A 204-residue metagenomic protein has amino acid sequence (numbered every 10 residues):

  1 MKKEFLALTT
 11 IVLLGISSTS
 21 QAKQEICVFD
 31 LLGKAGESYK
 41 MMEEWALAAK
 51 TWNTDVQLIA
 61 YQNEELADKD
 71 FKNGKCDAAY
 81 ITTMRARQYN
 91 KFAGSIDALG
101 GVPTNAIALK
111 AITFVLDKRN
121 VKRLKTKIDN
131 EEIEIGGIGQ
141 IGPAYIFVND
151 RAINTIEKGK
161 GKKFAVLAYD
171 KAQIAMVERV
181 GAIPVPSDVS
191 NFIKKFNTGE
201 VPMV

Functional and structural regions predicted by a protein language model:
M1-A7: Bacterial N-terminal signal peptides that target proteins for export
T9-G15: Bacterial N-terminal signal peptides
S20-F29, K50-T54, R151-K163, N197: Immediate post-signal peptide segment of exported/extracytoplasmic ligand-binding proteins
K23-E43: Extracytoplasmic "Venus flytrap"
A46-L47, K72, T82-I183: Contiguous mixed-secondary-structure segments that line small-molecule binding/active-site clefts of soluble domains
L58-K69, A168-A172, I183-T198: Short helix-initiation/N-cap motifs at beta->coil->alpha
C76-T82, V185-P186, P202-V204: Paired acidic/hydrophobic, glycine-rich loop segments that form the ligand-binding mouth/hinge of periplasmic-binding
T83-A93, I193-T198, M203-V204: A ligand-binding cleft/hinge motif common to bilobed small-molecule-binding domains
